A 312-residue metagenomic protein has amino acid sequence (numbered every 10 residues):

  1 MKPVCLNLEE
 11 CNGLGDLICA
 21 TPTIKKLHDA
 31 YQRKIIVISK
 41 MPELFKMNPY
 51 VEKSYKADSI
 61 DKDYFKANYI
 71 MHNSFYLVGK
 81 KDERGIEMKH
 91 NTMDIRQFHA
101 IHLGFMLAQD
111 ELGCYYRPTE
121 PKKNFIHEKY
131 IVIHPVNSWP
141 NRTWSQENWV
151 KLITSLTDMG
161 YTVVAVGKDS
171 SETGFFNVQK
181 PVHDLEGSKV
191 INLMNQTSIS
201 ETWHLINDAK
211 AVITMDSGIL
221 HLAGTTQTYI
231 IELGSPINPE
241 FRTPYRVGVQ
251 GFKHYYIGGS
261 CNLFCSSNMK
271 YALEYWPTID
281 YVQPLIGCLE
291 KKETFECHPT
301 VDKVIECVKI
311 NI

Functional and structural regions predicted by a protein language model:
M1-I312: Catalytic machinery of carbohydrate-active enzymes, primarily nucleotide-sugar-dependent glycosyltransferases
